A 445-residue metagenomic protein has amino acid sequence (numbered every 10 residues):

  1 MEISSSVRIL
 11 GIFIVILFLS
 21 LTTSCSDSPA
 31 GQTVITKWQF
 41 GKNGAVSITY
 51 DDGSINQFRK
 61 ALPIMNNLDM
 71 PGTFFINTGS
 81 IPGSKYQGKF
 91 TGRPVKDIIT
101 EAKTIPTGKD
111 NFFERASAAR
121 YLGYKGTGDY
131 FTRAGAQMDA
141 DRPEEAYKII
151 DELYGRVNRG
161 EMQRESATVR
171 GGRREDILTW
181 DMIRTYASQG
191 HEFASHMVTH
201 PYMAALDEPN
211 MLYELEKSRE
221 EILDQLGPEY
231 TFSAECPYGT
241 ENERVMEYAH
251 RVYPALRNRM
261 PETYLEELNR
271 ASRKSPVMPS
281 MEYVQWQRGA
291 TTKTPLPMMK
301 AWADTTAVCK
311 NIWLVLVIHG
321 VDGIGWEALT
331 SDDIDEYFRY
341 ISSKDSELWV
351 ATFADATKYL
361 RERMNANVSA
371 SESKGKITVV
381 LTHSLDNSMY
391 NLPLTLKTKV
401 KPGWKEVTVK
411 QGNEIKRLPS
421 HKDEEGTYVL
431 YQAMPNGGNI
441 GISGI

Functional and structural regions predicted by a protein language model:
M1-G11: Bacterial N-terminal signal peptides that target proteins for export
G11-T22: Bacterial N-terminal signal peptides
S26-S233, Y238-M281, T291-V315, W326-I445: Catalytic alpha-helical scaffold of carbohydrate-active enzymes acting on polysaccharides/glycoconjugates
W286-A290: Gly/Pro-rich active-site loop or hairpin
L316-G320: Ligand-binding clefts/hinges and TM-proximal coupling segments of bilobed small-molecule sensing domains
G323: C-terminal anion-handling pockets and recognition modules
